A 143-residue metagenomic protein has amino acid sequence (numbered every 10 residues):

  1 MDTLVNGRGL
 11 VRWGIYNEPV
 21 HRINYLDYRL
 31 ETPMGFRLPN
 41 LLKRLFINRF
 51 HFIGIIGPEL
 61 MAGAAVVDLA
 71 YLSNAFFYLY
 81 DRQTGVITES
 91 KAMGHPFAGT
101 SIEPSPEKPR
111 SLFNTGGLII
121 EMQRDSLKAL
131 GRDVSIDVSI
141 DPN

Functional and structural regions predicted by a protein language model:
M1-N143: Targeting-peptide/extracellular-domain and disordered-appendage signature
